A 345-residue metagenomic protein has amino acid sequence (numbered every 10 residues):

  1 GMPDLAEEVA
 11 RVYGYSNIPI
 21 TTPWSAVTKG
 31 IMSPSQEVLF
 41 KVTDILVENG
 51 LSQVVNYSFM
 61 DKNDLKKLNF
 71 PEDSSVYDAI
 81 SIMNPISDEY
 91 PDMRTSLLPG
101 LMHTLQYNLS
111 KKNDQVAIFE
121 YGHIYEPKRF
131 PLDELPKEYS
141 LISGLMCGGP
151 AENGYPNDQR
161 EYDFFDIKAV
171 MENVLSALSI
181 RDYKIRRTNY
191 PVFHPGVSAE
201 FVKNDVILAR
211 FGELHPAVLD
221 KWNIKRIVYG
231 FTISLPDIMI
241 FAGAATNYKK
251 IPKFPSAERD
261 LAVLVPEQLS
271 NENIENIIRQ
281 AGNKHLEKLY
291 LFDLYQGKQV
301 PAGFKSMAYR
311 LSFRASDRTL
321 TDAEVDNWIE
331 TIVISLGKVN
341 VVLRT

Functional and structural regions predicted by a protein language model:
G1-V116, R259, S312-A315, L320 (+1 more regions): Extended, well-folded interaction surfaces typified by the phenylalanyl-tRNA synthetase beta subunit core
M2, N56, L65, K128 (+2 more regions): A carboxyl-terminal module marker
Y13-V27, D78-M83, I124-N157, K253-E258 (+1 more regions): Residues forming anionic-ligand binding surfaces in small-molecule and nucleic-acid pockets of primarily soluble enzymes
E48-G50, V76, N113-Q115, K137-S140 (+2 more regions): Short, well-ordered loop/turn elements at secondary-structure boundaries
F70-P71, Y107-S110, F130-E134, N189 (+1 more regions): A generic local secondary-structure boundary/capping motif
N84-I86, H123, M146-G148, K203 (+1 more regions): Short, structured patches in soluble enzyme cores that scaffold and shape functional sites
E120: Conserved SAM/SAH cofactor-binding pocket of Class I
